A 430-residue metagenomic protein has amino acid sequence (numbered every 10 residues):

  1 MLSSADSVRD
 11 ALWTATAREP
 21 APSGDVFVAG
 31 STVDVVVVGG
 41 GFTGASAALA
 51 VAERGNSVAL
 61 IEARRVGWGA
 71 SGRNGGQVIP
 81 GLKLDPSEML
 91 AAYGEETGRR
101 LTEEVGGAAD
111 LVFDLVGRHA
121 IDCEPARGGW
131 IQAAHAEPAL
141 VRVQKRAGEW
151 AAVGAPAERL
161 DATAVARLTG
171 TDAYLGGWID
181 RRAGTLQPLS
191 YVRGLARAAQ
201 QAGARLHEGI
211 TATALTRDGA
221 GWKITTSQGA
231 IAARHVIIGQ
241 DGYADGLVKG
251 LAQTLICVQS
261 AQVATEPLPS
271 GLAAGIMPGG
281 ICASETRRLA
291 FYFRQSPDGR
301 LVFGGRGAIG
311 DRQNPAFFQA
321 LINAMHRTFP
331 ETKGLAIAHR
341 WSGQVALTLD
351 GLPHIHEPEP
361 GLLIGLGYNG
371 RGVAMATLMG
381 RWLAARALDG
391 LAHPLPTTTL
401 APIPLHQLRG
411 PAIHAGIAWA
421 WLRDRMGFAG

Functional and structural regions predicted by a protein language model:
M1-V35: Extreme N-terminal leader/targeting segments of oxidoreductases
L2-T16, L84-L90, F113-G194: Flavin (FAD/FMN) cofactor-binding and adjacent substrate-gating region of FAD-dependent oxidoreductase domains
V33-L60: N-terminal Rossmann-like FAD-binding beta1-loop-alpha1 element of flavoenzymes
E53-R73: Glycine-rich FAD pyrophosphate-binding loop
R73-E104: Glycine-rich active-site loop/strand segments that organize a redox cofactor
D110, R118-A126, A212-A214, A230-S270 (+1 more regions): Active-site substrate-recognition segment that forms the wall of the catalytic cavity or substrate channel
V141, G148-A151, L175-R234: Helical element adjacent to the flavin cofactor pocket in flavoenzyme catalytic cores
D311-F428: C-terminal catalytic lobe of FAD-dependent flavoproteins
